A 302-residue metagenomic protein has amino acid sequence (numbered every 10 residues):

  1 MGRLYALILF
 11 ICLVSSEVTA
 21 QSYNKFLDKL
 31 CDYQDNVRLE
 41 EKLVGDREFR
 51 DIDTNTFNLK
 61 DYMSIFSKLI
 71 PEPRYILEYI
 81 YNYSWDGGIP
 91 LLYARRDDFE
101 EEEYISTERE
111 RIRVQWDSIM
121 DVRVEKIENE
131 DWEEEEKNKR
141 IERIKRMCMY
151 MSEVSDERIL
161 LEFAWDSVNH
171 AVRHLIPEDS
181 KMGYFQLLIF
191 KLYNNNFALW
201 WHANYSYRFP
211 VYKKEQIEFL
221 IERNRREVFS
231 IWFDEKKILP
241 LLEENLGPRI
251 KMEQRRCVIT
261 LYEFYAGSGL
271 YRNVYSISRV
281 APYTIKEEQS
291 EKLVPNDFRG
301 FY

Functional and structural regions predicted by a protein language model:
L4-V14: Sec-dependent N-terminal signal peptides
V18-S22: Boundary at the C-terminal end of the N-terminal hydrophobic targeting segment
Y23-E243: Extended, low-hydrophobicity segments enriched in charged/polar residues
E243-M252: Short amphipathic beta-strand and strand-loop transition segments with alternating hydrophobic
K251-Y302: C-terminal, beta-strand-rich globular interaction domains
